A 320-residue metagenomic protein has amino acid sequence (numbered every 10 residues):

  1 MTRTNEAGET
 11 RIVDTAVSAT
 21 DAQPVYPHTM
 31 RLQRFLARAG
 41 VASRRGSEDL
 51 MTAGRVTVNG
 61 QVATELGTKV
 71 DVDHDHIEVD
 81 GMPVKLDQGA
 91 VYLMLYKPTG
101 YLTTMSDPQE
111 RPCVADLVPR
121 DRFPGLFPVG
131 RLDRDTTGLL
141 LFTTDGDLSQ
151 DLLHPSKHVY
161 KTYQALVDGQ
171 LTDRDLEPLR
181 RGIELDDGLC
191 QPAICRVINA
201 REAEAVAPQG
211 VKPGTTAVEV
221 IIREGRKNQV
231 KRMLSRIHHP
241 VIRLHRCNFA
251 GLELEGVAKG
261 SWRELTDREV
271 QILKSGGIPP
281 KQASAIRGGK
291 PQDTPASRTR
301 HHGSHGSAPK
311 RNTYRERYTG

Functional and structural regions predicted by a protein language model:
T2-G320: Basic, flexible Lys/Arg- and Gly-enriched helix-loop patches that mediate nucleic-acid binding at interfaces with rRNA
